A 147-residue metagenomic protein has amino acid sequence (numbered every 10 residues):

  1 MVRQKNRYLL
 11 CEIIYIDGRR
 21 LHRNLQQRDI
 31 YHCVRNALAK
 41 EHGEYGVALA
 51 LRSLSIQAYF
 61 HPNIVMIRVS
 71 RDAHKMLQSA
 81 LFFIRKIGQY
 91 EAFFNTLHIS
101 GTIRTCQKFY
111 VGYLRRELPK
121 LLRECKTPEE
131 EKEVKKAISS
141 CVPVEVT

Functional and structural regions predicted by a protein language model:
M1, I13-Q57: Surface-exposed, low-hydrophobicity interaction/linker segments
M1-V2, L10, G101-T147: C-terminal low-complexity, charged extensions that often adopt amphipathic alpha-helices
L10-E12, M66-R68, N95-L97: Beta-strand cores of modular interaction/reader domains in eukaryotic scaffold and signaling proteins, especially PDZ
Y59-M66: The conserved glycine-aromatic submotif of the RRM
R68-K75: Helix N-cap motif at beta-to-alpha junctions
Q78-L81: Short active-site loop/helix that positions an aromatic residue
F83-A92: A common structural junction motif
E91-T105: Conserved beta-strand -> loop -> alpha-helix junction used to position metal-binding or nucleic-acid-contacting
